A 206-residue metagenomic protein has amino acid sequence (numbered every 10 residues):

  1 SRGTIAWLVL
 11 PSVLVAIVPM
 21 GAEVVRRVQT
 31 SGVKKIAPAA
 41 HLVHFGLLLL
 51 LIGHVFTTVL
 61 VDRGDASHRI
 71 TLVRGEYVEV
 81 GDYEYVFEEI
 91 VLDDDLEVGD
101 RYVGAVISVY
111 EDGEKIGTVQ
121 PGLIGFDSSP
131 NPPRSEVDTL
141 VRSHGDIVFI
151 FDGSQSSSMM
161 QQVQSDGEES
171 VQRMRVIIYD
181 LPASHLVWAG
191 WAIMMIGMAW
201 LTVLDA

Functional and structural regions predicted by a protein language model:
S1-A206: Solvent-exposed, non-transmembrane regions of integral membrane proteins
